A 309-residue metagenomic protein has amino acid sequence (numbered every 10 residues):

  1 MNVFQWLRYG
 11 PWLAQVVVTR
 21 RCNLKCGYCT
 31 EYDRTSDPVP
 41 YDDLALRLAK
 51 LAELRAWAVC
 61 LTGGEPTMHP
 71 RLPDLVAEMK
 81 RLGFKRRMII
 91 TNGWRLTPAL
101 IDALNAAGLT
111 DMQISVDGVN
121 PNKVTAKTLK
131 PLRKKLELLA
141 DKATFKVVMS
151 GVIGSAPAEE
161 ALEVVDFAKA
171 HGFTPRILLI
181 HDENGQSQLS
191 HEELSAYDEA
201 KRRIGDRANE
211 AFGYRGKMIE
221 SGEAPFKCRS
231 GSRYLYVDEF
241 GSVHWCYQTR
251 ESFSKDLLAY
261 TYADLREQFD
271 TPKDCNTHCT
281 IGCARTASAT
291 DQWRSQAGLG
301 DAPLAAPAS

Functional and structural regions predicted by a protein language model:
M1-A107, Q292, D301, A306-S309: Conserved alpha-helical substructure of the radical SAM core
Q5-L7, L104, P225-K227, E267 (+1 more regions): Short secondary-structure boundary/capping segments
V16, R20-N23, G222, F269 (+2 more regions): Processing junctions and N-termini across compartments
V17, V39, D102-D111, S115-H244 (+3 more regions): Radical SAM enzyme [4Fe-4S]-AdoMet core and its adjacent flexible, acidic and glycine-rich loops/tails across
R21, K25, C29-Y32, G231 (+3 more regions): Cys/His-rich metal-chelating microdomains
E65-P66, R95, N120, R233 (+1 more regions): Gly/Ser/Thr-rich beta-alpha loop segments that engage phosphate groups in nucleotides
F240-S309: Flexible mid-to-C-terminal extensions adjoining Fe-S/redox cofactors in radical SAM and related proteins
